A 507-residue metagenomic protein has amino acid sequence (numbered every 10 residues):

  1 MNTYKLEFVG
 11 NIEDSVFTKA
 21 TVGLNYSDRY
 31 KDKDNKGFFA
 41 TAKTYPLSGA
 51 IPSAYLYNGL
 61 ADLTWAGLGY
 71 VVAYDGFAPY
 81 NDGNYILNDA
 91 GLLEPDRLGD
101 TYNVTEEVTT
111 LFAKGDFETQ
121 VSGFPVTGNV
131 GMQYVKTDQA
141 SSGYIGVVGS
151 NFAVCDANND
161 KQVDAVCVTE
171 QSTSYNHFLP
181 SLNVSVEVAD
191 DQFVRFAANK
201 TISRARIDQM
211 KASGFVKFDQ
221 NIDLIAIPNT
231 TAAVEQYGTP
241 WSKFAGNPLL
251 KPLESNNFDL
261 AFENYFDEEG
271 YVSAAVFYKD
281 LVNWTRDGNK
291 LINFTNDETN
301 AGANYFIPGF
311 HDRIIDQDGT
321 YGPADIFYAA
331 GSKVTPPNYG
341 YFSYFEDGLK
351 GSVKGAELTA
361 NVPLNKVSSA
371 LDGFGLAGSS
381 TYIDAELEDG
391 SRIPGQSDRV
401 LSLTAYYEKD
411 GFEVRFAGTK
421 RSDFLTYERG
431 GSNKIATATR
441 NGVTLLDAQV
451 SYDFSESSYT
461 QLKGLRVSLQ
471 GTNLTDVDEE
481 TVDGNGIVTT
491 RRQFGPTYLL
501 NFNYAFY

Functional and structural regions predicted by a protein language model:
M1, A42-Y57, Y70, F77-P95 (+4 more regions): Solvent-exposed loop segments that connect transmembrane elements
M1, K5-E13, F17-T21, L182 (+6 more regions): Conserved C-terminal beta-signal and adjacent last beta-strands/turns of outer-membrane beta-barrel proteins
M1-I12, K19-G23, E106-A189, S255 (+1 more regions): Surface-exposed extracellular loop regions of Gram-negative outer-membrane beta-barrel proteins
M1-T110: Replace "related TpsB outer-membrane translocases also match" with "some related outer-membrane beta-barrels such as
M1-Y4, V16, L24-D34, N103-L111 (+16 more regions): Transmembrane beta-barrel architecture of outer-membrane proteins
K33-F39, A140-V147, I207-S213, V276 (+5 more regions): Outer-membrane beta-barrel translocator domains and adjoining extracellular loop/strand segments of Gram-negative
D100, V104, I202-L281, I307-F310 (+2 more regions): Outer-membrane beta-barrel signature, preferentially recognizing the C-terminal barrel domain of Gram-negative
F277-L281, T285-I292, N296-R429, N503: Gram-negative outer-membrane beta-barrel transporters
